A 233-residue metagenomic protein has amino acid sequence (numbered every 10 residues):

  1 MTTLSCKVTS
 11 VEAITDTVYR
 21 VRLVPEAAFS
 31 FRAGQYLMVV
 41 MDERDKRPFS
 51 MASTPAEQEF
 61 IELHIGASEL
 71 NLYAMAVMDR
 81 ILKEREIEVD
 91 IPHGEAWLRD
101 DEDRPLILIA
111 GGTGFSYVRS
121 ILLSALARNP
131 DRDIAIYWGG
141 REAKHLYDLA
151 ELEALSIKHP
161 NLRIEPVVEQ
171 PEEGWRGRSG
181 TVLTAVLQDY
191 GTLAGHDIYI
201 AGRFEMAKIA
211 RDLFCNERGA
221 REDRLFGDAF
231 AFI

Functional and structural regions predicted by a protein language model:
T2-R85, E142, E169-Q170: Ferredoxin-reductase
G34, G114, R203: Short, conserved phosphate/pyrophosphate- and ester-handling motifs at nucleotide-, phospho-/glycolipid
E62, E88, I107, D133-Y137 (+3 more regions): A structural signal for isolated positions on well-ordered beta-strands in alpha/beta enzyme cores
I91-D103: A short, basic/flexible loop-to-alpha-helix module at the beginning of a structural domain
L106-F115: Short, glycine-rich nucleotide/cofactor-binding loops
F115-A127: Histidine-anchored nucleotide/phosphate-binding helix
E142-I233: Reductase modules of NAD(P)H-dependent flavoproteins
